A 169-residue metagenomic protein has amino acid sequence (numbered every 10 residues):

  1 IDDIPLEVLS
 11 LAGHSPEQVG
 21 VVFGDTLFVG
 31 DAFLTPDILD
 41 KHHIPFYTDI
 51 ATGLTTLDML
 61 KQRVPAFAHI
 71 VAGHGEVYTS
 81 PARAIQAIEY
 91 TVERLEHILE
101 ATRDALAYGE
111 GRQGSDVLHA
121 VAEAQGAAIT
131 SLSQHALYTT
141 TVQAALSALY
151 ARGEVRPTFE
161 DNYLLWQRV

Functional and structural regions predicted by a protein language model:
I1-D2: Active-site HxH/HxHxD metal-binding segment of metal-dependent hydrolases
P5-H97: Metallo-beta-lactamase
D40, G75-Y78, R103, A107 (+1 more regions): Generic detector of bulky aromatic hydrophobic side chains
I98-T102: Short alpha-helical "packing" element that flanks the helix-turn-helix/winged-helix DNA-binding module
D104-V169: C-terminal regulatory/interaction regions
